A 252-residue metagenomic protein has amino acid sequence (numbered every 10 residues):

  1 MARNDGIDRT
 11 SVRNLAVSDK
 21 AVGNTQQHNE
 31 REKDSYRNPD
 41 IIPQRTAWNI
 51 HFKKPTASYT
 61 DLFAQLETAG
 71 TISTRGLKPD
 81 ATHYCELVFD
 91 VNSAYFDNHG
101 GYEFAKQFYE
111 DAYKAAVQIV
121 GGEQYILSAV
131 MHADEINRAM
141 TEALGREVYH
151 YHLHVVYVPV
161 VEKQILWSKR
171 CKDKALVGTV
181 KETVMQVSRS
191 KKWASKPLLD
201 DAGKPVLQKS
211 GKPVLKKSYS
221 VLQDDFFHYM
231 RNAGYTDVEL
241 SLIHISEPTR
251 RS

Functional and structural regions predicted by a protein language model:
M1-S246, R250-S252: N-terminal nicking endonuclease/strand-transfer module with a His-rich metal-binding environment and a catalytic Tyr
